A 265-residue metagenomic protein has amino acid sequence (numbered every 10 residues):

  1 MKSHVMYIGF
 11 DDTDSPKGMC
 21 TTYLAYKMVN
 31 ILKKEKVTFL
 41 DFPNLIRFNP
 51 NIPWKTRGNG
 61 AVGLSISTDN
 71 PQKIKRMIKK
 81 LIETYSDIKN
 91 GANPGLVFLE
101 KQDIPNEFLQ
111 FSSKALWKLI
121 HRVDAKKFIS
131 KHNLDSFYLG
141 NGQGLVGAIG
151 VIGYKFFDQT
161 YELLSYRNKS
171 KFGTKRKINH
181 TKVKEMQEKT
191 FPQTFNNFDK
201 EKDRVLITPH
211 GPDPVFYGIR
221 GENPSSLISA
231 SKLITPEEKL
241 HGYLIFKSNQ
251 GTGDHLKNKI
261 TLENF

Functional and structural regions predicted by a protein language model:
S3-R47, T56: N-terminal ordered "arm"
V5, N59-G63, N93: Broad gene-expression machinery/nucleic-acid interaction feature
V37-F39, D87-G95: Short secondary-structure capping/junction motifs at helix and strand boundaries
D41-F42, E83-D87, N106-F265: OB-fold and OB-like single-stranded nucleic-acid-recognition modules and their adjacent interaction interfaces
P50-L64: Catalytic phosphate-handling regions of large nucleic-acid enzymes and associated NTPases
L64-N70: Short beta-strand-to-loop capping motifs
I74-T84: Short amphipathic alpha-helices in soluble, non-transmembrane regions that often serve as interface/regulatory elements
G95-K101: Alpha-helical bundle protein-protein interaction modules that mediate dimerization/oligomerization and scaffolding
